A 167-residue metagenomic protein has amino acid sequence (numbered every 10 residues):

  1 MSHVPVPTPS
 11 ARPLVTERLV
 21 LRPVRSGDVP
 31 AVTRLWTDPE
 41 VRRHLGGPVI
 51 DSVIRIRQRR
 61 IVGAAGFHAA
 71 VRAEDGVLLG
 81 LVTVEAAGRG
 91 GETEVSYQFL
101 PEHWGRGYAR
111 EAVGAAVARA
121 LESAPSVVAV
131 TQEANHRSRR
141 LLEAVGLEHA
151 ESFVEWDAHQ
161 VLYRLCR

Functional and structural regions predicted by a protein language model:
M1-E102, G114-R119, S123-Q132, E148-R167: GNAT-family acyltransferases
R110, A134-H149: Conserved active-site alpha-helix within GNAT-family acetyltransferase domains
